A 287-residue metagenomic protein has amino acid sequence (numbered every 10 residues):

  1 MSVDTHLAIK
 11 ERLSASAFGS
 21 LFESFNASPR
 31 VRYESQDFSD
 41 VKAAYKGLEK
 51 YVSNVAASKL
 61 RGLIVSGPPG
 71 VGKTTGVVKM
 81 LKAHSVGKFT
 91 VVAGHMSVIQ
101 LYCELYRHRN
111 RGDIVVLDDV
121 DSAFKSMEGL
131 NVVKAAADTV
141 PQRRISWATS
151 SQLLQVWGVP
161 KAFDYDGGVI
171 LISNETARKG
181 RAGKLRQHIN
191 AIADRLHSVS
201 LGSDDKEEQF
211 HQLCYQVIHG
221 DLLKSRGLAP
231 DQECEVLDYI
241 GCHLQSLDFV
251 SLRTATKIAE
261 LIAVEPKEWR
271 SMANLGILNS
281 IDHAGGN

Functional and structural regions predicted by a protein language model:
F25-A56: N-terminal pre-Walker A segment at the start of P-loop NTPase domains
S58-G76: Walker A/P-loop nucleotide-binding motif
S85-D113, S122-S126: AAA+/P-loop NTPase substrate/partner-engagement loops
R111-I114, F163-I170: Loop/turn-to-beta-strand initiation segments
M127-D164: Conserved catalytic/switch belt of AAA+ P-loop NTPases
I145-A148, G167-E175: Structural recognition of the conserved hydrophobic beta-strand(s) that form the central parallel beta-sheet of P-loop
G183-D204: A short helix-turn-beta junction within AAA+ P-loop NTPase domains corresponding to the substrate/partner-engaging
H211, V217-I277: Conserved AAA+ ATPase small/helical "lid" subdomain
